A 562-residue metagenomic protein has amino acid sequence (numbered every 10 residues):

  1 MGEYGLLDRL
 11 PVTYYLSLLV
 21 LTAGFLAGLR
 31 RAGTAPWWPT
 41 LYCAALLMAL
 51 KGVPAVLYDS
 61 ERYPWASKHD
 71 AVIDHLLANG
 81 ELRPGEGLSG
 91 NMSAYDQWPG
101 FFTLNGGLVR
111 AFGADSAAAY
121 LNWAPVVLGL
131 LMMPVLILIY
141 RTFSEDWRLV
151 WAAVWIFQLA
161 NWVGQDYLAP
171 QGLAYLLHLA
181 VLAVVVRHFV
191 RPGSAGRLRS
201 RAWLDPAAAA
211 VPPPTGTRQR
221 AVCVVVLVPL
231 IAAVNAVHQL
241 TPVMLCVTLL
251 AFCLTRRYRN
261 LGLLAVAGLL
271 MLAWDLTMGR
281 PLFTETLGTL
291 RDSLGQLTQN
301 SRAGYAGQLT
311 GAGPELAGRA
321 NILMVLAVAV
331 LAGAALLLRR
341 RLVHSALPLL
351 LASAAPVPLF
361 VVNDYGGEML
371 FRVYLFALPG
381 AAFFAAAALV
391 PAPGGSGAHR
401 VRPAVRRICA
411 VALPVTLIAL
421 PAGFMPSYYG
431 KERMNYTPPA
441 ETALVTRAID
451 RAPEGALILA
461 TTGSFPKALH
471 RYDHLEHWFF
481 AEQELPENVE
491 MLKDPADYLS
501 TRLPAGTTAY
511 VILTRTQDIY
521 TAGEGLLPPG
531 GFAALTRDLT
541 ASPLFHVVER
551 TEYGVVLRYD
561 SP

Functional and structural regions predicted by a protein language model:
G5, G28-G33, P39-T40, M48-Y175 (+1 more regions): Active-site lumenal/periplasmic loops and adjacent helix-entry segments of GT-C-fold, multi-pass membrane
Y14-Y15, Q171, G367-R400: Hydrophobic/aromatic-rich transmembrane helices and adjacent perimembrane loops
L21-L29, V247-C253, N321-V343: Hydrophobic, aromatic-rich transmembrane alpha-helices and their immediate juxtamembrane boundary segments
L29-T34, A209-A221, R257-L264, V330-S353: Membrane-interface helix-loop-helix junctions at transmembrane boundaries of multi-pass membrane enzymes, predominantly
P39-M48, C223, L227, T248 (+5 more regions): Transmembrane alpha-helix segments characteristic of polytopic inner-membrane glycan-assembly/cell-envelope
C43-L50, F101, R110, W123-T215 (+2 more regions): Membrane-embedded helix bundles of polyisoprenyl
A267-M271, F383, V390-M425: Signature aromatic-anchored transmembrane alpha helix within multi-pass, membrane-resident enzymes that catalyze glycan
L413-G525, T551-Y559: Short periplasmic/luminal acceptor-recognition loop of GT-C membrane glycosyltransferases, typified by
